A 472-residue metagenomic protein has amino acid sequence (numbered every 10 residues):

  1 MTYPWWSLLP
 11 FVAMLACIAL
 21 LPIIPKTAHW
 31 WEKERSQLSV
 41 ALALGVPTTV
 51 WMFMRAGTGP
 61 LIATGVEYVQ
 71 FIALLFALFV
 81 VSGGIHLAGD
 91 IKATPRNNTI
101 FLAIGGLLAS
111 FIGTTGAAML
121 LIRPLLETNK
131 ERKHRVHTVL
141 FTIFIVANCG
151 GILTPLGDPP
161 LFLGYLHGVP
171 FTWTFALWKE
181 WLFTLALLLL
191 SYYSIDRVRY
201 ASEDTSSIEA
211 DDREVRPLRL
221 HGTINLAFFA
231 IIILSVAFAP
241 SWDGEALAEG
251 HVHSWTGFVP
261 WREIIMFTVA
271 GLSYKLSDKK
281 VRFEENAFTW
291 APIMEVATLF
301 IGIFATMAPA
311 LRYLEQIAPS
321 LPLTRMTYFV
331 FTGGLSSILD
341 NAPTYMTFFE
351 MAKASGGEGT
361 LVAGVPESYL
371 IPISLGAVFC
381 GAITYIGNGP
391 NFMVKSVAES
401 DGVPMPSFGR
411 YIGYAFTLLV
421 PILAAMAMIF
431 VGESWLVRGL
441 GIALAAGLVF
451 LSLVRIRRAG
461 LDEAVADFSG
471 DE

Functional and structural regions predicted by a protein language model:
M1-S7, F11-C17, L42-P47, I195-F229 (+3 more regions): Intrinsically disordered, low-complexity non-transmembrane regions of multi-pass membrane transporters
M1-S7, H29-S39, T58-Q70, F171-W181 (+6 more regions): Interfacial loop-to-helix junctions that mark the boundaries of transmembrane helices in multi-pass membrane
W6-S7, V66-L75, W173-S191, V252-T268 (+3 more regions): Alpha-helical transmembrane segments
S7-I18, K33-V50, Y68-V80, A103 (+4 more regions): Hydrophobic mid-bilayer segments of alpha-helices in multi-pass membrane transport proteins, especially secondary
I23-T27, P47-E67, F79-T94, L107-L120 (+3 more regions): Transmembrane alpha-helix boundary signature
T49, A109, L120-H134, T138-V139 (+3 more regions): Membrane-interfacial helix-loop connectors
L153-T154, T172-L220, F379-E472: Juxtamembrane and boundary regions of transmembrane helices in multi-pass small-molecule transporters and channels
F229-S355, A466-D471: Transmembrane helical segments that form the transport core of multi-pass membrane transport proteins
